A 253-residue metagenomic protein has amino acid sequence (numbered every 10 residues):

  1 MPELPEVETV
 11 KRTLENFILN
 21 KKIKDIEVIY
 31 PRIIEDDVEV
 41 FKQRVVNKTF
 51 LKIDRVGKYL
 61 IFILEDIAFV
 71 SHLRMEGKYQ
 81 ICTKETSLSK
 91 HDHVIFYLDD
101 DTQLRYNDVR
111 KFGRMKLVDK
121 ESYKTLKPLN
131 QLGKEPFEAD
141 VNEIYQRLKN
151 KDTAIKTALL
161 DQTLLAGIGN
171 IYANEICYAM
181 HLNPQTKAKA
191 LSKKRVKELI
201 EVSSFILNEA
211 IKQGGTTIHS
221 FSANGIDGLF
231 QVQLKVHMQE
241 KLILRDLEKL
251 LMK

Functional and structural regions predicted by a protein language model:
M1-M115: Surface-exposed binding/hinge segments that line and control ligand-binding clefts or catalytic entry sites
P2, E6, P136, R195: Catalytic cores of large soluble enzymes that bind and process phosphate-bearing ligands
N20, N47, L129, K241-L244: Secreted/surface-exposed cysteine- and glycine-rich disulfide frameworks
K22-F41, D54, V70, R147-K253: Basic, nucleic-acid-binding surfaces and adjacent catalytic neighborhoods in DNA/RNA-processing proteins
F69-G167, Y172-Y178: Phosphate/anion-contacting hairpin/loop surfaces
